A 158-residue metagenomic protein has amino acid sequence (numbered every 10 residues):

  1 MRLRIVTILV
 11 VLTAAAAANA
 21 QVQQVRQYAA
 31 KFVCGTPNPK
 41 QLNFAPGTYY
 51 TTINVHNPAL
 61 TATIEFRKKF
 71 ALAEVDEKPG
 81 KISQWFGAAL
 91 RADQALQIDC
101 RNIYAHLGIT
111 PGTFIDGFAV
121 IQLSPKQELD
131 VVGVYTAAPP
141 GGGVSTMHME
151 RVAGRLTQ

Functional and structural regions predicted by a protein language model:
M1-T7: Bacterial N-terminal signal peptides that target proteins for export
T7-I8, A18: Cleavable N-terminal signal peptides
L9-V11, V75: Enrichment for repetitive, rod-forming helical segments
T13-A17: N-terminal signal peptide c-region/cleavage motif recognized by signal peptidases
A20-Q158: Gly/Pro-rich, tryptophan- and cysteine-flecked surface segments typical of secreted/extracellular proteins
